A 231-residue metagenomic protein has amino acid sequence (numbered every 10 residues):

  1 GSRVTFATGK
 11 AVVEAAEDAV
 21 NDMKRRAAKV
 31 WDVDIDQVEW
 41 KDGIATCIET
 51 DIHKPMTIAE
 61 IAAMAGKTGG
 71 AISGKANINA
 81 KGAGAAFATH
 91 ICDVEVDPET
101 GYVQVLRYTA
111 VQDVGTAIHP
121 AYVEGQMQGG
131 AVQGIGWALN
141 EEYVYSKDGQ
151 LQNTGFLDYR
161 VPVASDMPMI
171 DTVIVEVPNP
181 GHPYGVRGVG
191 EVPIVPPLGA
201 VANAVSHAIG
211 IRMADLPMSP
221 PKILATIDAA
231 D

Functional and structural regions predicted by a protein language model:
G1-D231: Cofactor-binding beta-sheet edge motifs in enzyme active sites
